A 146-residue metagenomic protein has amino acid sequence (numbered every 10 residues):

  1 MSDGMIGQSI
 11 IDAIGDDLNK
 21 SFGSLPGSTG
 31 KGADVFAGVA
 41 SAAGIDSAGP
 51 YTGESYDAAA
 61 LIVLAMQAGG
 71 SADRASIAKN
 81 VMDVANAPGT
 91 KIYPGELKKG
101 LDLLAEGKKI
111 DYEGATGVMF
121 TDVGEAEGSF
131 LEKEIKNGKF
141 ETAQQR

Functional and structural regions predicted by a protein language model:
M1-R146: Extracytosolic ligand-binding ectodomains
